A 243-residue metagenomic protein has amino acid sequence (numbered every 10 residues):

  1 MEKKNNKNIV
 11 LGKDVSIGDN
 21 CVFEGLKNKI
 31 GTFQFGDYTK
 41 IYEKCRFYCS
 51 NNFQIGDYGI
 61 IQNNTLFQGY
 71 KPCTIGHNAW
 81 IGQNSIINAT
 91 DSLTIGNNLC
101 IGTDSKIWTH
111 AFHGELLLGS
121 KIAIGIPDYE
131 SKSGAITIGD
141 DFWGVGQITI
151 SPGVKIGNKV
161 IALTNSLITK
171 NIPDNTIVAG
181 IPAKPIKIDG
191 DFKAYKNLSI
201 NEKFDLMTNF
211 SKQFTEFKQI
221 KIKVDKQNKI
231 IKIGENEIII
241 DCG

Functional and structural regions predicted by a protein language model:
M1, N5-N8, K13-D14, N20 (+4 more regions): Terminal amphipathic alpha-helical/low-complexity segments used for targeting or macromolecular assembly
I9, T94-G96, P173, K226-Q227: Intrinsically disordered, low-complexity boundary segments flanking structured domains
D14-V154, I181-P182, K187-G190: Flexible, glycine/small-residue-enriched loop-and-beta-strand segment within the central core of proteins
G96, G157-N158, K221: Short, solvent-exposed secondary-structure boundary motifs
L99-G102, L118-I122, L163-T164, K170 (+1 more regions): Short, highly charged low-complexity linear segments
K155-N171, N175-I177: C-terminal/domain-terminus segments
